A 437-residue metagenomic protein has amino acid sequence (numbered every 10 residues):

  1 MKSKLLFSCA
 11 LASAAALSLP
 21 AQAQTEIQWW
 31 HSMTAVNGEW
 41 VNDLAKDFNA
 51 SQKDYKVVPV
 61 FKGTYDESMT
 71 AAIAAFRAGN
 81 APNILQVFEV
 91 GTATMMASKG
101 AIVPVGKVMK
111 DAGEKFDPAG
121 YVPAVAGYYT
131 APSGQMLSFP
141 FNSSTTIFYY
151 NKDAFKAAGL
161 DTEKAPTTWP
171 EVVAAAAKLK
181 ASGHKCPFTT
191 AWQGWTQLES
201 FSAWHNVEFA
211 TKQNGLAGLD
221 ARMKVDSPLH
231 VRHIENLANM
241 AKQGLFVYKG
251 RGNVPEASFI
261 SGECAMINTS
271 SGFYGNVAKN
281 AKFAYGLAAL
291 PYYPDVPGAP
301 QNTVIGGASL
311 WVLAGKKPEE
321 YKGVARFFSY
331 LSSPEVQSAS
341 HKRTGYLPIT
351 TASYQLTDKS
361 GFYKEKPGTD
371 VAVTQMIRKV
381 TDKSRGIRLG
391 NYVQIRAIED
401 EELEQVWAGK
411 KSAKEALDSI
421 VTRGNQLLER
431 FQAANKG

Functional and structural regions predicted by a protein language model:
D47-Y121, A157-G159, K164-T167, S258 (+4 more regions): Extracytoplasmic "Venus flytrap"/periplasmic binding protein-like
A74, P82-N83, E114-A154, C186 (+2 more regions): A structural signal for short loop-to-beta-strand junctions that line the ligand-binding cleft of periplasmic/secreted
F88-I147, V173, E199-A203, L229 (+4 more regions): Hinge/lid segment of periplasmic solute-binding proteins
T94-M95, K99, K110-D111, S271-F283 (+2 more regions): C-terminal lobe and pocket-closing loops of periplasmic/extracytoplasmic Venus-flytrap solute-binding proteins
T130-F141, T146, K156, P170-R222 (+1 more regions): Extracytoplasmic/periplasmic solute-binding protein
K156, T162, Q375-G437: Conserved C-terminal helix/tail region of periplasmic/extracytoplasmic solute-binding proteins
V173-L179, G218-K249: Glycine-centered hinge/linker elements that transmit conformational signals in sensory and ligand-binding systems
Q197-S200, H205-V207, V231-R326: Extracytoplasmic/periplasmic substrate-binding proteins
